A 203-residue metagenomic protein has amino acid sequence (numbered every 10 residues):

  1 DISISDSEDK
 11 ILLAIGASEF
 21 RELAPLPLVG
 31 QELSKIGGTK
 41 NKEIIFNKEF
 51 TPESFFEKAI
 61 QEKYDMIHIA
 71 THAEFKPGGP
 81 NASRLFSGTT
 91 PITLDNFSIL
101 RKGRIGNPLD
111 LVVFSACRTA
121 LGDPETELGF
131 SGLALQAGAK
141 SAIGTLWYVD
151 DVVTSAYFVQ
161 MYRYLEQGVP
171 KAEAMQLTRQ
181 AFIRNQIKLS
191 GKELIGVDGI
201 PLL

Functional and structural regions predicted by a protein language model:
D1-P80, F114: A domain-level signal for caspase-like cysteine endopeptidase catalytic cores and their zymogen-processing architecture
S7, Q61, R104-P108, L135-A137 (+1 more regions): A structural signal for short secondary-structure junctions
P25-V29, T126-E127, V153-Y157: Residues at alpha-helix caps and immediate loop-helix transition turns in enzyme cores, especially N- and C-cap
E43-F46, G144, K171-M175: Acidic/polar loop patches that form or flank catalytic/metal-binding clefts of enzymes that bind anionic ligands
E74-K140, Y157: Cysteine protease catalytic core and zymogen-processing segment of caspase-like enzymes
A82, G88-P108, V152-L203: Caspase-like cysteine protease fold
K140-V152: Short acidic/histidine-rich active-site segments
